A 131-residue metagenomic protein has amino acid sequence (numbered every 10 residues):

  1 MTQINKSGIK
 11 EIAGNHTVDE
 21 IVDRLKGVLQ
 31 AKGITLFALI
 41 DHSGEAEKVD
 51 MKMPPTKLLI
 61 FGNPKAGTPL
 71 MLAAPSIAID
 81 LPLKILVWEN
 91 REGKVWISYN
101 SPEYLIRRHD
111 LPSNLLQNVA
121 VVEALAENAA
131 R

Functional and structural regions predicted by a protein language model:
M1-G33: Terminal, regulation- and interaction-focused segments at domain boundaries
E11-I12, L59-G62, V87: Short beta-strand element of the conserved SAM-dependent methyltransferase core
I21, L25, H42, A66-G67 (+2 more regions): Amphipathic alpha-helical interface surfaces
F37-L83: Compact, glycine-rich, soluble single-domain proteins
K84-P112: Beta-strand/loop substructures that line and gate deep hydrophobic ligand-binding cavities in soluble
R107-R131: Well-ordered alpha/beta subsegment
